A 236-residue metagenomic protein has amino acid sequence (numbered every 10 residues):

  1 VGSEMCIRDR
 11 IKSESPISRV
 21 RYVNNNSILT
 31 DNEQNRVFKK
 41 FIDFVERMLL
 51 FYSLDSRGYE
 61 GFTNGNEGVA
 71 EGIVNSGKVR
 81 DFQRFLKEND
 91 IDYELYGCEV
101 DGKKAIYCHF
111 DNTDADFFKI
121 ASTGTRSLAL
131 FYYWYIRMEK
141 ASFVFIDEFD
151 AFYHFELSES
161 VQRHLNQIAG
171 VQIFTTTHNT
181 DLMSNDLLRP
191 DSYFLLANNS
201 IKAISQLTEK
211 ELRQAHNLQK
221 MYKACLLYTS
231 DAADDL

Functional and structural regions predicted by a protein language model:
V1-D9, Y228-L236: Single conserved hydrophobic/aromatic residue that forms the stacking wall/gate of nucleotide- or nucleobase-binding
S3, R8-Y96: Electropositive, glycine-dotted interaction segments that contact anionic polymers or phosphate-rich ligands
A105-I136, F149-Y153: Conserved ABC ATPase signature
S142-F143: The start of beta-strands in P-loop NTPase/AAA+ ATPase cores
A151, L182, D235: Residues immediately C-terminal
H154-E159: Short alpha-helix of the ABC ATPase nucleotide-binding domain corresponding to the H-loop/switch region
S160-S230: C-terminal lobe/lid and adjacent interdomain/linker elements of RecA-like ASCE P-loop ATPase modules
